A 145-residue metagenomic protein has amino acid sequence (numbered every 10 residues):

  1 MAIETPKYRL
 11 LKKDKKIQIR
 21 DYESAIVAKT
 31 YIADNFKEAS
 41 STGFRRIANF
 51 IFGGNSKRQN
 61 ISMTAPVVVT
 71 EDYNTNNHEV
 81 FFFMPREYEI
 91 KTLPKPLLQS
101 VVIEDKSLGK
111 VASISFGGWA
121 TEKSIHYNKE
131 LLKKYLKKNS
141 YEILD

Functional and structural regions predicted by a protein language model:
M1-D145: A solvent-exposed interaction/effector surface
